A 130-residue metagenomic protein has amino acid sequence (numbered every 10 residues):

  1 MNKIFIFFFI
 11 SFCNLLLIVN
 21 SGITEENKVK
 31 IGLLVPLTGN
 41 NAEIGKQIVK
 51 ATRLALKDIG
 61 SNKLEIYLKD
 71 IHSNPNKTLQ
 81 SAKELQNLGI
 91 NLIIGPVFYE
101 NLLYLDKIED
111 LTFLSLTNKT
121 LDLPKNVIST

Functional and structural regions predicted by a protein language model:
N2-E25: Classical Sec-dependent N-terminal signal peptides that target proteins to the secretory pathway
I23, V29, K63-L64, Q86 (+1 more regions): Extended repeat-based interaction scaffolds and adjacent low-complexity, acidic/S/T/P-biased segments that form broad
E26, G32-K50, I59, K69-I71: Extracytoplasmic "Venus flytrap"
L37-E43, L68-H72, I90-G95, N126-T130: Second-shell loop/turn segments in exported
N40, I44, I48-A55, K77-S81 (+1 more regions): Stable alpha-helical elements in mature extracytoplasmic
D58-K77, L123-S129: Short beta-strand elements in bilobed, periplasmic/extracellular small-molecule ligand-binding domains
P75-N91: Short, well-structured alpha-helical segments in soluble
L92-T130: Extracytoplasmic ligand/sensor domains, especially the bilobed periplasmic-binding protein
